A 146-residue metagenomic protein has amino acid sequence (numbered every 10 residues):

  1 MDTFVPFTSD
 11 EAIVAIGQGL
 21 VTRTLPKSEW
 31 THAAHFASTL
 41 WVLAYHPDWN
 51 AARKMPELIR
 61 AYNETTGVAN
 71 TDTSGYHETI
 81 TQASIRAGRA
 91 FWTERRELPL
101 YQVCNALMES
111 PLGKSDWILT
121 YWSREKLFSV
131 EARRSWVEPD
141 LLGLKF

Functional and structural regions predicted by a protein language model:
M1, T24, W30, H35 (+5 more regions): Generic detection of intrinsically disordered/low-complexity segments and helix-coil linkers/edges
D2-D10, I16: Acidic, glycine/proline-rich low-complexity segments that act as flexible tails and inter-domain linkers
F7-D10, T22-L98: Conserved, aromatic- and glycine-enriched, well-ordered alpha/beta core segments that occur as contiguous structural
Q18-L20: Short glycine/proline-rich turn/loop motifs
G75-F146: A charged, amphipathic interaction segment
